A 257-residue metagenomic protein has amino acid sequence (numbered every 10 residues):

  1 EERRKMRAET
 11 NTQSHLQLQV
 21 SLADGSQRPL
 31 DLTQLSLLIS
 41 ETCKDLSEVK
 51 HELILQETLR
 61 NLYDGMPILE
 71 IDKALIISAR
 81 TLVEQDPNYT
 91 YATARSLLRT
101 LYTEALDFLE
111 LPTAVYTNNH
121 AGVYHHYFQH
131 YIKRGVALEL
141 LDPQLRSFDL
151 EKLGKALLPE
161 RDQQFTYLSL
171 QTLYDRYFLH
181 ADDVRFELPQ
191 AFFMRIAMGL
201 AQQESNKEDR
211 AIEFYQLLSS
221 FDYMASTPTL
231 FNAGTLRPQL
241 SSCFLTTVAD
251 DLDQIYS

Functional and structural regions predicted by a protein language model:
E1-S257: Extended catalytic cores of very large enzyme megasubunits
